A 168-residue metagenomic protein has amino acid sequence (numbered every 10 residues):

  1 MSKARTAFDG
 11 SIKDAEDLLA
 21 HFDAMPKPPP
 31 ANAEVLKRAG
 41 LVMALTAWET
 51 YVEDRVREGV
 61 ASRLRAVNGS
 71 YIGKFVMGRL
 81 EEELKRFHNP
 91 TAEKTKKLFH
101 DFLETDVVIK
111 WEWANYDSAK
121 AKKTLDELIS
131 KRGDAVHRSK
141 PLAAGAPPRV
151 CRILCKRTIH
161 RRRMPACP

Functional and structural regions predicted by a protein language model:
M1-V42: Charged alpha-helical initiation segments
T6-D9, K13, V42, T46 (+4 more regions): Generic structural signal for well-ordered, non-transmembrane alpha-helical segments in soluble/cytosolic regions
D14, H21, T105, M164-C167: A structural signal for alpha-helix termini and helix-coil/disorder junctions
D23-P26, Y51-R63, W111, V136-A143 (+1 more regions): Long, hydrophobic, amphipathic alpha-helical segments used as structural scaffolds
P28-P30, Y116, G145: Acidic interhelical loop/turn segments
N32, R57, L64-R65, G145 (+1 more regions): Flexible domain-boundary/linker segments
V42-A44, W48-I129: Helix-loop junctions and short alpha-helical segments
S118-D134, L142, A146-P168: Amphipathic, Lys/Arg-enriched alpha-helical patches that create a basic surface for binding polyanionic ligands
